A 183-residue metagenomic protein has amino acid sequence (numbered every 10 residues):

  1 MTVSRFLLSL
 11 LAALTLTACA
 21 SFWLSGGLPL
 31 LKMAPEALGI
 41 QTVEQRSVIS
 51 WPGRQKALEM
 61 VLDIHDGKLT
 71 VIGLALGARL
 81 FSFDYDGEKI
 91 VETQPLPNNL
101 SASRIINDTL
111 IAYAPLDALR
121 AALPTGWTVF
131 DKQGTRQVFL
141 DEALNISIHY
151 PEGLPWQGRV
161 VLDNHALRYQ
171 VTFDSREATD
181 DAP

Functional and structural regions predicted by a protein language model:
M1-S21: Sec-dependent bacterial lipoprotein signal peptides
L16-E36: Bacterial Sec signal peptide processing site at the extreme N-terminus
A20-W23, R46, V91-P183: Mature, soluble, non-transmembrane domains
L38-I72: Post-signal-peptide N-terminal segment of Sec-exported extracytoplasmic proteins
I72-G73, S82: Short histidine-centered beta-strand/loop micro-motifs that create catalytic or ligand/metal-coordination sites
L80-S82, N145: Local beta-strand/beta-hairpin segments that build beta-sheet-rich folds
F83-E88: Short Gly/aromatic-enriched secondary-structure transition segments
